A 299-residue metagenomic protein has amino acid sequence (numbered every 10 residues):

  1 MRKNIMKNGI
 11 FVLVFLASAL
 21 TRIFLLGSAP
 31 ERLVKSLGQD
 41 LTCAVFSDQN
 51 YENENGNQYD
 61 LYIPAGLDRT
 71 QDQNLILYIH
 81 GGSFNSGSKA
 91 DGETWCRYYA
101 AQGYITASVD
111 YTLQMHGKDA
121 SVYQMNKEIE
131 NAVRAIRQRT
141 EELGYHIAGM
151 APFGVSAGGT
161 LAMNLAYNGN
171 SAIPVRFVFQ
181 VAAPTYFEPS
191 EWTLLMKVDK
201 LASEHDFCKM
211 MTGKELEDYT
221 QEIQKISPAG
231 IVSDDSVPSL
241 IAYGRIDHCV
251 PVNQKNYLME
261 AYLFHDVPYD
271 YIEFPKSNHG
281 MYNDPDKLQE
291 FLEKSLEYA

Functional and structural regions predicted by a protein language model:
A29-R69: N-terminal cap/lid segment of alpha/beta-hydrolase-fold proteins
R32-L37, N164-L216: Hydrolase active-site cap/lid region
D72-G81: Short beta-strand element of the alpha/beta-hydrolase
G87-C96, A107-I147, K287: Catalytic nucleophile-loop/oxyanion-hole region of alpha/beta-hydrolase and closely related hydrolase-like folds
D119, A242, N256-A299: C-terminal catalytic histidine-bearing segment of alpha/beta-hydrolase fold enzymes
G154-N164: Glycine-rich nucleophile elbow surrounding the catalytic serine of serine-hydrolase chemistry
D235, I241-Y243, D247: Short beta-strand/loop motif that positions the catalytic acidic residue of the alpha/beta-hydrolase fold
H248-Q254: Conserved alpha/beta-hydrolase "acid-adjacent" motif
